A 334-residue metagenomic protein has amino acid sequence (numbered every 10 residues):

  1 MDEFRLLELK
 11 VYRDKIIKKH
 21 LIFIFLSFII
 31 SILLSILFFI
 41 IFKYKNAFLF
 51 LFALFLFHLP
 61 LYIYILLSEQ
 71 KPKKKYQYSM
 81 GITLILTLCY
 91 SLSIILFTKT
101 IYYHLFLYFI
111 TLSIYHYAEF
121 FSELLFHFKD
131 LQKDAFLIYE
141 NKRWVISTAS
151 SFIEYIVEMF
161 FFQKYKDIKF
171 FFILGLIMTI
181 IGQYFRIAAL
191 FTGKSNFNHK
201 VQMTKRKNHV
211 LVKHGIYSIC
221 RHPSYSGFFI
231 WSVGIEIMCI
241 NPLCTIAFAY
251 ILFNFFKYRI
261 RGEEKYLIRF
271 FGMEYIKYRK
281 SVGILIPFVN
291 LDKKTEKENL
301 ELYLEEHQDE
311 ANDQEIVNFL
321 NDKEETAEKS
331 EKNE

Functional and structural regions predicted by a protein language model:
M1-K207, I235-E334: Membrane-anchoring alpha-helices and their flanking helix-loop junctions
K200-G227: Active-site-proximal inter-transmembrane loops
F229-S232: PRPP/pyrophosphate-binding module of the type I phosphoribosyltransferase fold
